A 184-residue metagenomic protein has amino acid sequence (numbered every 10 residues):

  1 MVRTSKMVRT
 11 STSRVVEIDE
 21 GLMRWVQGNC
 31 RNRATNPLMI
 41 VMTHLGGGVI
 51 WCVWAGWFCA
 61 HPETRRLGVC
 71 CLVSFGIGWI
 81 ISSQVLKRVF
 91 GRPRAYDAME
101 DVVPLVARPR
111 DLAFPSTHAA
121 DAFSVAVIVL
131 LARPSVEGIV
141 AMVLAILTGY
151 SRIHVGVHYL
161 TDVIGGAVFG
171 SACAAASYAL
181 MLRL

Functional and structural regions predicted by a protein language model:
M1-C52, S83-D111: N-terminal transmembrane-helix/juxtamembrane module of multi-pass inner/ER membrane proteins
V2-K6, T10-E17, A60, T64 (+3 more regions): Multi-pass membrane proteins that catalyze or facilitate reactions on polyprenyl-/lipid-phosphate substrates and their
N29-I40, C59, E63, L67 (+1 more regions): Membrane-helix interfacial "entry" motifs
M39, R66-S74, E137-V140, T161 (+1 more regions): Alpha-helical transmembrane segments of integral membrane proteins
W54-I80: Interfacial segments of alpha-helical transmembrane regions
C59, S82, L86-G91, L130 (+1 more regions): Membrane-water interface at transmembrane helix exits
V73-K87, G138-S151: Small-polar-interrupted transmembrane alpha-helices in polytopic inner-membrane proteins
E100-L184: Membrane-embedded catalytic cores of phosphoryl/pyrophosphoryl-handling enzymes
